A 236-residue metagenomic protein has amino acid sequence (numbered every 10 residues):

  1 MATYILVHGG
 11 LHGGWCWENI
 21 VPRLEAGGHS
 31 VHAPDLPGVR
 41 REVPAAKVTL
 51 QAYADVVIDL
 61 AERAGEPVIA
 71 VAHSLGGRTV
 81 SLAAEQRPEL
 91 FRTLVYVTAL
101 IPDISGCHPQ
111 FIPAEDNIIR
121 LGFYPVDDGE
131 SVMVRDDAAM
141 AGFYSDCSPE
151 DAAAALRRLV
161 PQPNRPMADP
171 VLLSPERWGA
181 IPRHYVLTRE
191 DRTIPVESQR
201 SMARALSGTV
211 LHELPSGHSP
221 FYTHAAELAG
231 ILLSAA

Functional and structural regions predicted by a protein language model:
A2-R41, G65, L90: Conserved HGGG/HGGXW glycine-rich cap/lid loop of the alpha/beta-hydrolase fold
I5-G9, H73, L187: The conserved beta1-alpha1 loop
S30-I69, E85-Q86, P109-P113: Active-site loop/oxyanion-hole signature of alpha/beta-hydrolase fold enzymes
A72-G76, V80: Gly/Ala-rich beta-loop-alpha elbow adjacent to hydrolase catalytic centers
E85, L90-D136, R165-M167, L172: Flexible "cap/lid" loop of the alpha/beta hydrolase fold
G179, Y185-L187: Short beta-strand/loop motif that positions the catalytic acidic residue of the alpha/beta-hydrolase fold
T188-P215, Y222: Conserved loop-alpha-helix segment in the C-terminal half of the alpha/beta-hydrolase fold that carries the catalytic
Y222-A235: Post-His helix in hydrolase/transferase enzymes
